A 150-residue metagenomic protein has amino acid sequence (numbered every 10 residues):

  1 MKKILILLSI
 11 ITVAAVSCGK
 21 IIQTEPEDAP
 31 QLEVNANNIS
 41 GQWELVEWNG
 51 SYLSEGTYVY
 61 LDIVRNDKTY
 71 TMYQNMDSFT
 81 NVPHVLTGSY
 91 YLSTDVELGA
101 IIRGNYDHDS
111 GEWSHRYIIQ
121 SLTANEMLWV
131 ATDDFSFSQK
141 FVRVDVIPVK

Functional and structural regions predicted by a protein language model:
K2-L8: Sec-dependent signal peptide recognition, specifically the positively charged N-region followed immediately by
A14-S17: C-terminal motif of bacterial Sec signal peptides marking the signal peptidase cleavage site
G19-I22: Bacterial signal peptide processing site
E27-E44: N-terminal helix-cap/turn-to-beta initiation motif at the start of protein domains
L53-I101: N-terminal glycine/threonine-rich, aromatic-flanked beta-hairpin/loop signature
H84-D95, V130-K150: Edge beta-strand at a domain terminus
T94-V96, S121-M127: Ser/Thr- and Asn-enriched, surface-exposed coil loops between beta-strands
V96-I119: An anionic, turn-rich surface loop/hairpin at beta-sheet edges that serves as a generic interaction/coordination patch
